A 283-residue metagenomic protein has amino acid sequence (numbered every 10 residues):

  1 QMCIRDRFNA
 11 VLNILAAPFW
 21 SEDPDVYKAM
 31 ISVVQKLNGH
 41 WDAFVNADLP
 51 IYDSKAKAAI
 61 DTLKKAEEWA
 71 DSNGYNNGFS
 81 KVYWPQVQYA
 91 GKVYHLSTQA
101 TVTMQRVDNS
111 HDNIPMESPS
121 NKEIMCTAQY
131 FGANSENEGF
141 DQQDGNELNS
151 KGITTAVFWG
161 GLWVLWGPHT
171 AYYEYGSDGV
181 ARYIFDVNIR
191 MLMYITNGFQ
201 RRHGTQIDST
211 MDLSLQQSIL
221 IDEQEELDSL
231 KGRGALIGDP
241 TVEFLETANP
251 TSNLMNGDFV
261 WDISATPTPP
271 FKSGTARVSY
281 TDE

Functional and structural regions predicted by a protein language model:
M2-I4: Short, small-residue-biased leader/transition segments that mark boundaries at the very start of proteins
R7-R202: A glycine- and small-residue-enriched flexible loop/hinge signal that marks low-structured segments
A16-S21, E246, A265-P267: Short, flexible loop/turn elements at secondary-structure junctions
A29-I31, I219, T241-V242, T275-S279: Composition- and surface-driven signal marking solvent-exposed, interaction-prone regions in large proteins
A47-I51, K55, D239-A248: Short, conserved loop-to-beta-strand elements that form functional interface hotspots
R182-E246: Acidic, low-complexity glycine/serine/threonine-rich segments
A248-E283: C-terminal edge-of-domain segments
